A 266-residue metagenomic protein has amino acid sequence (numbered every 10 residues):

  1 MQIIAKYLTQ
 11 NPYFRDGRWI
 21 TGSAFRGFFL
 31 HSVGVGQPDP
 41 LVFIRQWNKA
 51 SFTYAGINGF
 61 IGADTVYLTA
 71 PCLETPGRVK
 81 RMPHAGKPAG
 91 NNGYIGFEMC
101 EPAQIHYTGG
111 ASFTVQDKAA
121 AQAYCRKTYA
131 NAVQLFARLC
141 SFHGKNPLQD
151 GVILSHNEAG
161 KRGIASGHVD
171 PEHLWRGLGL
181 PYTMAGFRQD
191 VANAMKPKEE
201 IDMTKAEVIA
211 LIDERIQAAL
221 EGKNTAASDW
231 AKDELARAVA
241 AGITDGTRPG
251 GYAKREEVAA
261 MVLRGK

Functional and structural regions predicted by a protein language model:
M1-G90: N-terminal catalytic cores of peptidoglycan-degrading enzymes
M1-T9, T21-G22, P102-M203, E207: Basic/polar, cationic surfaces and motifs that engage anionic cell-wall and phosphate/carboxylate ligands
I20-G22, S51, A89, A120-N131 (+2 more regions): Extracytoplasmic/periplasmic, Sec-exported soluble proteins
G27, Y94-G96, V152-L154: Structural preference for beta-strand elements that scaffold enzyme active sites
S32, F136-G144, M195, G242-I243 (+1 more regions): Sec/Tat-exported extracytoplasmic proteins
P88-G109: Short coil-to-beta-strand
E200-K266: Short, solvent-exposed alpha-helical surface patches in non-cytosolic proteins
